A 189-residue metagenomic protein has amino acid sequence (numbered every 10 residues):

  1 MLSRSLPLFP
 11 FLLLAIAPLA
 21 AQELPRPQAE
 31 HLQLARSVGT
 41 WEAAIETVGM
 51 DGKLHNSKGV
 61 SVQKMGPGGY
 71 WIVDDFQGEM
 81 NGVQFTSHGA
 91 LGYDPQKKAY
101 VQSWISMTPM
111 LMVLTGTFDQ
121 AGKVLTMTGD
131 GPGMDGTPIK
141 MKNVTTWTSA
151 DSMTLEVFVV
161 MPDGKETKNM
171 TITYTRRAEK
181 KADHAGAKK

Functional and structural regions predicted by a protein language model:
M1-S5: Positively charged n-region of N-terminal signal peptides that target proteins for export
P7-A17: Bacterial N-terminal signal peptides
A21-K189: Hydrophobic small-molecule pocket/channel-lining residues, especially in calycin-type beta-barrels
